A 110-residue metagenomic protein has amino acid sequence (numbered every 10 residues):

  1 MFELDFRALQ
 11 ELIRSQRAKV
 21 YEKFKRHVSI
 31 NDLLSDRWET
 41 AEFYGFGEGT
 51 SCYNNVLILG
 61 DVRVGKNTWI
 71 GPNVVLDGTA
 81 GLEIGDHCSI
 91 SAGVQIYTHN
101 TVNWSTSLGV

Functional and structural regions predicted by a protein language model:
M1-F43, E48-G49, H87, V102-N103: Terminal amphipathic alpha-helical/low-complexity segments used for targeting or macromolecular assembly
I30-S35, Y44, N55-V64, W69-V110: Flexible, glycine/small-residue-enriched loop-and-beta-strand segment within the central core of proteins
